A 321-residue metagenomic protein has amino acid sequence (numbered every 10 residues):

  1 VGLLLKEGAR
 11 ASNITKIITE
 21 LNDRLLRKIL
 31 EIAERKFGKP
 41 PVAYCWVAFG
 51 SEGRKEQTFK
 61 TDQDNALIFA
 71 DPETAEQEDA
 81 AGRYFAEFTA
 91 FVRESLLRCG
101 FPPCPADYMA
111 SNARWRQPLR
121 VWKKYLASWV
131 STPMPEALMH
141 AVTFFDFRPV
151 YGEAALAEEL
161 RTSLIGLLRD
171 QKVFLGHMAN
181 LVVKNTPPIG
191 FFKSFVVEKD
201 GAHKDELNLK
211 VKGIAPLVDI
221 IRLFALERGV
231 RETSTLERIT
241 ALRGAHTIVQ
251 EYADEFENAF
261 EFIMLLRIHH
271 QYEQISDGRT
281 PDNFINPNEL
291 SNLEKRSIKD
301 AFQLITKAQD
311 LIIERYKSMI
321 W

Functional and structural regions predicted by a protein language model:
V1-W321: A nucleotide- and high-energy phosphate-metabolite-utilizing enzyme signature
